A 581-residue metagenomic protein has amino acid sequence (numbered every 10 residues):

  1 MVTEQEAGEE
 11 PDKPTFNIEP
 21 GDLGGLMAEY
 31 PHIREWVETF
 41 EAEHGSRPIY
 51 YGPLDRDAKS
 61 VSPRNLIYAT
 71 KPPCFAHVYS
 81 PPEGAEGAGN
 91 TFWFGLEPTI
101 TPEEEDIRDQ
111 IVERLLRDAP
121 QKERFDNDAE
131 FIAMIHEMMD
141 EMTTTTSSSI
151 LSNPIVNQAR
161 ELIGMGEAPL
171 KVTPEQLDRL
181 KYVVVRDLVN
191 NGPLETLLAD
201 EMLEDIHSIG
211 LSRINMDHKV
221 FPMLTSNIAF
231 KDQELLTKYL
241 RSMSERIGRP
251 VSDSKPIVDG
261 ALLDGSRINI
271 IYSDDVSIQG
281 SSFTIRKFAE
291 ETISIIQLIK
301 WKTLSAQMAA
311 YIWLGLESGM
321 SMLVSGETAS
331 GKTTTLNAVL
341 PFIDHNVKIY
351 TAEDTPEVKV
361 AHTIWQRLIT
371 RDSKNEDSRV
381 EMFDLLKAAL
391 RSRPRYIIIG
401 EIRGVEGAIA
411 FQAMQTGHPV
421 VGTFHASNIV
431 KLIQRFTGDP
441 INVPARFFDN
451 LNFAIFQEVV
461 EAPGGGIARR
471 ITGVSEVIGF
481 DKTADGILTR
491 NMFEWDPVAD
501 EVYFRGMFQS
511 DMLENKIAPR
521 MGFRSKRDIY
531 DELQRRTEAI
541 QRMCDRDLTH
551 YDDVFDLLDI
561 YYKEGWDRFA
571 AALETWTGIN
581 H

Functional and structural regions predicted by a protein language model:
M1-I247: N-terminal accessory targeting/assembly segments
V189-L197, S244-D259, V347, I441-P444 (+1 more regions): Active-site phosphate-binding and catalytic loops of NTP-dependent enzymes
S208-I209, R213-S321, K348: P-loop NTP-binding catalytic core
Y311, G319-S325, T334, A338-E461: Switch/coupling sub-region of P-loop NTPases
G315, E327-T328: P-loop (Walker A) phosphate-binding loop of NTP-binding proteins
G331: Conserved glycine(s) of the Walker
F453-Q541: Conserved P-loop NTPase
D531-H581: Terminal-proximal interaction/regulatory segments of ATP-powered molecular machines
